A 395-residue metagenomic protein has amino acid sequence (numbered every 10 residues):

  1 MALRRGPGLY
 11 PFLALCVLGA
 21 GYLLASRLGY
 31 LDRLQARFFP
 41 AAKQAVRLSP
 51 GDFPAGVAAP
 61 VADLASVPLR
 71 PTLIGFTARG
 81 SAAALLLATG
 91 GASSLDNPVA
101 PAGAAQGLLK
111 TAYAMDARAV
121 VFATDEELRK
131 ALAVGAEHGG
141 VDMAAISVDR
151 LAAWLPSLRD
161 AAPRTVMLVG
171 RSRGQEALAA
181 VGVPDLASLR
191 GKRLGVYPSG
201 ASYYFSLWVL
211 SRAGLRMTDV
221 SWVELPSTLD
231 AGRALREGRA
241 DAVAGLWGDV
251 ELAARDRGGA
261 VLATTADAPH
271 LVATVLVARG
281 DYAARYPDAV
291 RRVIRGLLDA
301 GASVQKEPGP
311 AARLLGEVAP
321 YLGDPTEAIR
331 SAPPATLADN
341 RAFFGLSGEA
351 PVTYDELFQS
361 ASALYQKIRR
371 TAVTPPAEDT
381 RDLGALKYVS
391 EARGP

Functional and structural regions predicted by a protein language model:
M1-V17: N-terminal Sec-pathway targeting helices
C16-L28: Hydrophobic alpha-helical membrane-insertion segments, chiefly the h-region of N-terminal signal peptides
S26, T111, S211, R255 (+1 more regions): Short polybasic/polar patches that bind polyanions
L31-T218, W222-L225, D241-W247, L262-T264 (+1 more regions): Short, glycine-/small- and polar/acidic-enriched structural segments that line small-molecule recognition paths
L48, G56, Q359-P395: Conserved C-terminal helix/tail region of periplasmic/extracytoplasmic solute-binding proteins
D63, V183-A187, T218-D219, A284 (+3 more regions): Proline/Glycine/Serine-rich low-complexity intrinsically disordered segments that serve as flexible stalks/linkers
D149-R150, V223, L229-G323: Pocket-lining segment of extracytoplasmic ligand-binding domains
Y286-T371: Secondary-structure end/capping motifs
